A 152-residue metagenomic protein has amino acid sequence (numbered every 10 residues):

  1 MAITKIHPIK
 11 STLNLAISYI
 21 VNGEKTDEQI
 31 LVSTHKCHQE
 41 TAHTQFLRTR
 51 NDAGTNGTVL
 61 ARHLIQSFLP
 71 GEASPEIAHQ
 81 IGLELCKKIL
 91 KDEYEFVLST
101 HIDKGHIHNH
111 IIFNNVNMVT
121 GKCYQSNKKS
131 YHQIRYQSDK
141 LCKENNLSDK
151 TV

Functional and structural regions predicted by a protein language model:
M1-V152: N-terminal nicking endonuclease/strand-transfer module with a His-rich metal-binding environment and a catalytic Tyr
